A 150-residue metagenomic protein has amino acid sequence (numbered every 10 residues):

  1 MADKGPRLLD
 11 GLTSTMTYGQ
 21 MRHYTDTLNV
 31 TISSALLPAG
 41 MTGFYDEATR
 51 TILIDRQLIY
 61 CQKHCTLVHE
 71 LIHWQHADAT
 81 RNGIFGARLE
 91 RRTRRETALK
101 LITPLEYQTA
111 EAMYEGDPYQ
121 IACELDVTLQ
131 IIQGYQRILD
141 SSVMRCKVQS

Functional and structural regions predicted by a protein language model:
M1-S150: Active-site hotspot residues in diverse enzymes, especially metal/ion-binding acidic/histidine motifs
